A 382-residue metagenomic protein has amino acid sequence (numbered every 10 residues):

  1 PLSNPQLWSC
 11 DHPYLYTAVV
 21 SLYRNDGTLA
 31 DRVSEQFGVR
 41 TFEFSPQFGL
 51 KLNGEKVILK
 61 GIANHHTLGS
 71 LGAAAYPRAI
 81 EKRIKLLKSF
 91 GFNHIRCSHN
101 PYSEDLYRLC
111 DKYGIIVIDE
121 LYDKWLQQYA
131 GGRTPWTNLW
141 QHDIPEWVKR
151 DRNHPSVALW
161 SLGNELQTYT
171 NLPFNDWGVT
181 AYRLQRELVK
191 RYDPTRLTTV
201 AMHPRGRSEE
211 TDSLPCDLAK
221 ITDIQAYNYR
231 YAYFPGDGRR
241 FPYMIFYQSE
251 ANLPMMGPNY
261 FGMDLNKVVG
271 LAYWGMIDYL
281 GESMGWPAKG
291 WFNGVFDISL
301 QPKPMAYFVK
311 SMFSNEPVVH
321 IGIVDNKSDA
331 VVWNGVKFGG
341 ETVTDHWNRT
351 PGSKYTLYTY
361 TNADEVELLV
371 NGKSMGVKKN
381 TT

Functional and structural regions predicted by a protein language model:
P1-E104, L109, Y113-V117, D143-K149 (+5 more regions): Secreted/periplasmic carbohydrate-active enzymes, especially glycoside hydrolases
Q6, C10, A63-A79, L86-S98 (+6 more regions): The substrate-binding groove and active-site-proximal loops of carbohydrate-active enzymes, especially glycoside
D11, V19, D26, R40-Q47 (+8 more regions): Generic signature of intrinsically disordered, low-complexity segments enriched in small/polar residues
A18, N53, I58, H66-L68 (+13 more regions): Generic preference for flexible, low-structure residues
A30, A79-R83, W140, R207-T211 (+1 more regions): N-proximal short alpha-helices
G38-E43, I62-H66, R96-L109, E120-W125 (+4 more regions): Short, solvent-exposed turn/loop segments enriched in Gly/Ser/Thr/Pro and often Arg
F44-F48, Y102-Y107, P135-R150, R205-C216 (+2 more regions): Alpha-helical scaffolding within the catalytic cores of extracellular/periplasmic polymer-degrading hydrolases
S156-S161, T168-T170, V179-R205, E209 (+1 more regions): Substrate-binding clefts and catalytic carboxylate motifs of secreted carbohydrate-active enzymes
